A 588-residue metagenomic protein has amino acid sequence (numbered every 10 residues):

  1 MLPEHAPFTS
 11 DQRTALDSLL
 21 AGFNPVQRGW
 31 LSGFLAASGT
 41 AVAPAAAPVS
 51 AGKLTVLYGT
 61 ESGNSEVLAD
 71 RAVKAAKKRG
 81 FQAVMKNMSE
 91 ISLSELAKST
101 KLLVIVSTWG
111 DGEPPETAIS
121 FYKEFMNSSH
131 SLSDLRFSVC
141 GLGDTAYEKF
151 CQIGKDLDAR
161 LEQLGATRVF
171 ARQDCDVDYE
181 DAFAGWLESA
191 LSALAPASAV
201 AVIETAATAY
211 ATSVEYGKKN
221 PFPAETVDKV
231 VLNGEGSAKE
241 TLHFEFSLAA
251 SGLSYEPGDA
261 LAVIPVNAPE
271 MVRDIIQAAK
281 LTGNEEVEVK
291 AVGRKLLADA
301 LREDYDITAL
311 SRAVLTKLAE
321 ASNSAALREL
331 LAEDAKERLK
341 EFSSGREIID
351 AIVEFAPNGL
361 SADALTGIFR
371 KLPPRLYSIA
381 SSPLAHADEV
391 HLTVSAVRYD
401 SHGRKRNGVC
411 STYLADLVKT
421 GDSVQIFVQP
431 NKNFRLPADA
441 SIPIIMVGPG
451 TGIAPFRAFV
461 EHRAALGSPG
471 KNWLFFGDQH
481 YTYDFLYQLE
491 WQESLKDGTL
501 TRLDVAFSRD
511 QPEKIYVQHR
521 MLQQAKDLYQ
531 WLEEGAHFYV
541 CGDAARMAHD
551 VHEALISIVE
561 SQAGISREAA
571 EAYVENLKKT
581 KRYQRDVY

Functional and structural regions predicted by a protein language model:
M1-Y588: FNR-like FAD-binding dehydrogenase module
